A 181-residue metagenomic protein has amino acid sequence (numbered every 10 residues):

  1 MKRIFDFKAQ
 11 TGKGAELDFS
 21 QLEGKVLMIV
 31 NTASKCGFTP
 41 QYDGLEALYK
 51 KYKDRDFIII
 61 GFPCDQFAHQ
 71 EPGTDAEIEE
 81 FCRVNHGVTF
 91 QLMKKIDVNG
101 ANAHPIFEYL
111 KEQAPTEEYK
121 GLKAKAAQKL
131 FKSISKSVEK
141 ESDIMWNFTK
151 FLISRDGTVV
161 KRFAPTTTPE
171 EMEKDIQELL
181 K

Functional and structural regions predicted by a protein language model:
M1-S20: N-terminal "domain-start" segment that seeds a small globular fold
I4-F5, L27, N147-T149: Short loop/turn microsegments at loop-to-beta-strand junctions
K25-L27, S34-K35, T39-P63, C82-H86: Conserved helix-turn-beta segment immediately C-terminal to the redox Cys motif in thioredoxin-like folds
Y49, L110-A114, L180: Sec/Tat-exported extracytoplasmic proteins
D56-G73, T89-G100: Thiol-based oxidoreductase modules, predominantly thioredoxin-like and allied folds used for disulfide exchange
F81-R83, G87-T166: Thiol/selenol-based redox catalytic cores and closely related redox-interacting motifs
V160-L180: Non-catalytic, surface beta->alpha helical segment in thiol-disulfide oxidoreductase systems
